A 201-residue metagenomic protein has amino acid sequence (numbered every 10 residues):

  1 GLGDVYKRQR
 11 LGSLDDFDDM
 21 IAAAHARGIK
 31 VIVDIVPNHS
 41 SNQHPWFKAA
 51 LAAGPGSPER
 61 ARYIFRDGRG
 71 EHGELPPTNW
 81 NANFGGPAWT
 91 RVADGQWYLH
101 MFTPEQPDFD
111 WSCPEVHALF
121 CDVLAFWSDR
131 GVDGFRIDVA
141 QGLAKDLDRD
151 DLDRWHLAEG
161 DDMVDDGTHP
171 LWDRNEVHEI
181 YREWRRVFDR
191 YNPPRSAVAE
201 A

Functional and structural regions predicted by a protein language model:
G1-A125, D129, Q141-E200: Acidic/aromatic-lined carbohydrate-recognition and catalytic surfaces of CAZymes acting on diverse glycans
F135-I137: Hydrophobic residues within beta-strands of alpha/beta enzymes
